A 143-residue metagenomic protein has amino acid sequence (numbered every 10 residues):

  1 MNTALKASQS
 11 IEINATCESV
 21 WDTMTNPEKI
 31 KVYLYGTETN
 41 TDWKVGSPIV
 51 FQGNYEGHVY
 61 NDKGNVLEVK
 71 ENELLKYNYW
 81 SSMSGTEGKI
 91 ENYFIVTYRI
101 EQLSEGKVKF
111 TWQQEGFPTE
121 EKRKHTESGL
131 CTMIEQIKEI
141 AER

Functional and structural regions predicted by a protein language model:
M1-E38, V45: Hydrophobic ligand-binding cavity/cleft-lining segments
N2, K109, E115-R143: A conserved amphipathic terminal alpha-helix motif
A4-S10, P48, N61, L74 (+2 more regions): Intrinsic-disorder/low-complexity, polar/charged segments enriched in Ser/Thr/Lys/Arg/Asp/Glu/Gln
S10-N14, V50, N65, R99: Generic structural detector for well-ordered beta-strands
V20-W21, I30, I49-F51, V66 (+4 more regions): Hydrophobic pocket/interface hotspot
T39-D42, V59-E105, E115: Hydrophobic-ligand binding "helix-grip"
N54-E56: Short polar/acidic secondary-structure junctions
